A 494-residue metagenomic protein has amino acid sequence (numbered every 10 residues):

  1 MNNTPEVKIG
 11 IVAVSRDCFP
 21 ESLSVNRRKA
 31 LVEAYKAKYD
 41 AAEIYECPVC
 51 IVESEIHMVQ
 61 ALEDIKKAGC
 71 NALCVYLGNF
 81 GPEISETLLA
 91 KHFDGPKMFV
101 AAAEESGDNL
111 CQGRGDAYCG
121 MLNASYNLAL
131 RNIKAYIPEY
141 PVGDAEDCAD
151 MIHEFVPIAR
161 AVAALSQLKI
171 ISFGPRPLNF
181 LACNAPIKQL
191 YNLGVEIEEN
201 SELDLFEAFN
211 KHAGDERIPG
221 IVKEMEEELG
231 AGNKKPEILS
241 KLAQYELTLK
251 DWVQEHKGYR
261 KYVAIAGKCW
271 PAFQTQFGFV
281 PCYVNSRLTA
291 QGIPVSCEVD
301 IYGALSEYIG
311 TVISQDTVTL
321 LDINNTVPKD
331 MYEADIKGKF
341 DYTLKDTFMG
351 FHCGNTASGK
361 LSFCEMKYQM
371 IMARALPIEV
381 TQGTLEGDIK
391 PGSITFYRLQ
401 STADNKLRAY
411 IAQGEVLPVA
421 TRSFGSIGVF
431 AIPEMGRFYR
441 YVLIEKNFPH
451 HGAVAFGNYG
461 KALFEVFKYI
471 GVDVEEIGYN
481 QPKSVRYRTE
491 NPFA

Functional and structural regions predicted by a protein language model:
M1-A37: N-terminal basic/disordered segments at the start of proteins
N2, V7-I9, A42-E43, E105-N233 (+1 more regions): Cap/lid and interdomain-hinge subdomains that line or gate substrate/regulatory clefts in soluble alpha/beta enzymes
H57-C70, T87-L89, T248-G258: Short, well-structured alpha-helical segments in soluble
C70-N79, M98-V100, Y262-G267: Periplasmic-binding protein-like
L88-G115, N123-N127, K134, S286-V299: Short, acidic/small-residue loops that bind anionic groups at enzyme active sites
G220-I313: Long, internal scaffold/assembly segments composed of regular secondary structure
T289-F424: C-terminal catalytic subdomain
M370-A494: Extended hydrophobic packing segments that form well-structured cores
